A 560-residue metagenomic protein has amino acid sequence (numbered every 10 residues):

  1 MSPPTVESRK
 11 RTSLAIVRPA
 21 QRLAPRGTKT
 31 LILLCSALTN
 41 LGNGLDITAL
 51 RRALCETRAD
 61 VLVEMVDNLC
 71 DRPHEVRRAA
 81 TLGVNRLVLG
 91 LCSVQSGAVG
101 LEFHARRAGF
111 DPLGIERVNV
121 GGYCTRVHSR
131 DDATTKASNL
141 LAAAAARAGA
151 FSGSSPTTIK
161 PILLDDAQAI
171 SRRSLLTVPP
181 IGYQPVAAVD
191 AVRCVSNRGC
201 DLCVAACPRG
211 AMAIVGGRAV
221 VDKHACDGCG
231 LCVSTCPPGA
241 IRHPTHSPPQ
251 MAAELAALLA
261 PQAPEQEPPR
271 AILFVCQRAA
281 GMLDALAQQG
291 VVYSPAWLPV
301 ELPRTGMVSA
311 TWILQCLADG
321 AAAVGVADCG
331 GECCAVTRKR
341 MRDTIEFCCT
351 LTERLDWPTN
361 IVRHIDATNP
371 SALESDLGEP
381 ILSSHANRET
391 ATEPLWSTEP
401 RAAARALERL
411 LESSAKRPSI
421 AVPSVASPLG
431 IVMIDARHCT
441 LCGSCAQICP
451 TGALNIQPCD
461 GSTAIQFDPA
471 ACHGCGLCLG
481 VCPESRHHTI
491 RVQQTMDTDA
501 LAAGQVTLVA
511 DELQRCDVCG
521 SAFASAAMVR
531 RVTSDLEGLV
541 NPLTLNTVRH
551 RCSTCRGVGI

Functional and structural regions predicted by a protein language model:
S2-A206, G210-A213, P269-D284, V300 (+5 more regions): Ferredoxin-type iron-sulfur electron-transfer modules and their immediate structural context
D71-A80, T305-L317: A short, acidic, amphipathic alpha-helical segment used as a generic capping/interface helix at domain edges
V88-G90, S96, G216-Q250, G325 (+3 more regions): Terminal amphipathic helices with adjacent charged low-complexity linkers/tails
G210-M212, V220-C226, P244-A256, P458 (+3 more regions): Short cysteine/histidine-rich metal-coordination sites, predominantly Zn2+-binding motifs
K223-G230, P469-C475, L539-V558: Cysteine-rich micro-motifs
I241, T245, G476-V481, H487 (+1 more regions): Short metal-binding segments enriched for Cys and/or His
A260-P268: Large, well-folded core regions of big proteins
